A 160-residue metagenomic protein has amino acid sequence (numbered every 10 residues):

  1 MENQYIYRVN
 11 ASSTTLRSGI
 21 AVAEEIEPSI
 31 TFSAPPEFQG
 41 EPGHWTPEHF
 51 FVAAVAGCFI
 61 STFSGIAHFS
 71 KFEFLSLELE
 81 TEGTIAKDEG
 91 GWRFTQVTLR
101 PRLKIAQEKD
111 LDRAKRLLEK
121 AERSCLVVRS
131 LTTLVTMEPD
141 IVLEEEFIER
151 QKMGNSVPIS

Functional and structural regions predicted by a protein language model:
M1-A53, F63-S160: Extended beta-strand/beta-hairpin segments
